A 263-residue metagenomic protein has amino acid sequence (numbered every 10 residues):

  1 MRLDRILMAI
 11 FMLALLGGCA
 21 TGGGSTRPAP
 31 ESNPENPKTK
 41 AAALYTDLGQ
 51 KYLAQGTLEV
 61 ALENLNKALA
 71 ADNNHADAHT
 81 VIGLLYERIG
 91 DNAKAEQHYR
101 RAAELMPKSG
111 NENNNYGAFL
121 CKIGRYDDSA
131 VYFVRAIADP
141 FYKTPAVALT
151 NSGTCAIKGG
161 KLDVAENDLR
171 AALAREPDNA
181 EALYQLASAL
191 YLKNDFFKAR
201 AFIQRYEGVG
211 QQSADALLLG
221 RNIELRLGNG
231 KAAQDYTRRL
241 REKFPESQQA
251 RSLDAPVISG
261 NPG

Functional and structural regions predicted by a protein language model:
G23-N33, G208-G263: Terminal, low-structured helical/coil segments at or just beyond the last alpha-helical repeat
P37, A71, L105-M106, D139-F141 (+3 more regions): Structural marker of alpha-solenoid helical repeat scaffolds
A41, H75, S109, K143-P145 (+3 more regions): Residue-level recognition of tetratricopeptide repeat
D47, V81, N115, L149-N151 (+3 more regions): Canonical tetratricopeptide repeat
A54, R88-I89, K122-I123, C155-G159 (+4 more regions): Register position in tetratricopeptide repeats
